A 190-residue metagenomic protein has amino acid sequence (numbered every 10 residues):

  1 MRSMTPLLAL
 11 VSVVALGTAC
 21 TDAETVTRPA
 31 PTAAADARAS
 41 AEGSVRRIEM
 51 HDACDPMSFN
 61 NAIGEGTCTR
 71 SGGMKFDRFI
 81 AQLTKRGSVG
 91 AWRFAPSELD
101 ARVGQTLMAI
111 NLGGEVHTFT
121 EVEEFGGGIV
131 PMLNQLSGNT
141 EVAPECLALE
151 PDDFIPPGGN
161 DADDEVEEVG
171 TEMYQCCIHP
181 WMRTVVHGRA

Functional and structural regions predicted by a protein language model:
M1-T18: Sec-dependent bacterial lipoprotein signal peptides
C20-A190: Extracytoplasmic copper-binding redox domains, predominantly the cupredoxin/blue-copper superfamily
